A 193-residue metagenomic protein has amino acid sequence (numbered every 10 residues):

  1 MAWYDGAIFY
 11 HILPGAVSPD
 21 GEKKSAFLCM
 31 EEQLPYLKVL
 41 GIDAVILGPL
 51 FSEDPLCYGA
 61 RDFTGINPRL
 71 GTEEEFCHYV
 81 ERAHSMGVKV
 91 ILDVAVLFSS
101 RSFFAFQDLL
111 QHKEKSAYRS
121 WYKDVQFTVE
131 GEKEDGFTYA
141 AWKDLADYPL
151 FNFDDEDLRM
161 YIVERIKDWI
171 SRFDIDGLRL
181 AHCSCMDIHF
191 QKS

Functional and structural regions predicted by a protein language model:
M1-S193: Active-site and adjacent substrate-binding regions of carbohydrate-active enzymes
